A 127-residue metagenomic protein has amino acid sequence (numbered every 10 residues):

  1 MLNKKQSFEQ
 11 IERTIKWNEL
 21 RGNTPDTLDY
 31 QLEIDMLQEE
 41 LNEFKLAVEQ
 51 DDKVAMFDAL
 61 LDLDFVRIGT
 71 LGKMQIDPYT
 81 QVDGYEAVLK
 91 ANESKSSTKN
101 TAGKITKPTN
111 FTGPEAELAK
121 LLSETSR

Functional and structural regions predicted by a protein language model:
M1-R127: Flexible "arm" and connector segments at domain edges
